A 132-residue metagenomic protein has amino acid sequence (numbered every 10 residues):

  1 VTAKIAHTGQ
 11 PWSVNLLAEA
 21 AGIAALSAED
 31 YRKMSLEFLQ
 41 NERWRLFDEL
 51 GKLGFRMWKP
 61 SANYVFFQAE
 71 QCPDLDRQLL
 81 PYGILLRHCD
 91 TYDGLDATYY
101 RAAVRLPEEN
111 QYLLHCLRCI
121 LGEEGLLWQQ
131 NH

Functional and structural regions predicted by a protein language model:
V1, S27, A69-P73, P107-E108: Short loop segments at secondary-structure junctions
V1-L50, F55-W58: PLP-dependent aminotransferase class I/II
I5, L75-Q78, L113-C116: Hydrophobic side chains in well-ordered alpha-helices
G9, R43, R87, R101-A103: Short, cationic motifs built from Arg/Lys/His that form the positively charged side of catalytic pockets
V14, L86-H88: Hydrophobic residues in well-ordered beta-strands that form the structural core
A21, F66-F67, L95-D96: Short secondary-structure capping/turn micro-motifs that flank functional sites
Q40, W44, E49-Y82, V104: Conserved PLP-binding catalytic core of the aspartate aminotransferase-like
P81-Y82, T91-H132: PLP-dependent enzyme catalytic core of the Aspartate aminotransferase-like
